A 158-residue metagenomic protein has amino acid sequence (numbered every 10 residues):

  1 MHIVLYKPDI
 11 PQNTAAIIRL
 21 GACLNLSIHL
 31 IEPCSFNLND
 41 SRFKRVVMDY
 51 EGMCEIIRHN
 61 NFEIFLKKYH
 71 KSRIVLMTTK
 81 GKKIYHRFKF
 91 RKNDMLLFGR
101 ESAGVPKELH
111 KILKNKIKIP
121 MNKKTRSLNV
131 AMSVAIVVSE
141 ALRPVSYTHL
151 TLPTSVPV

Functional and structural regions predicted by a protein language model:
M1-T79, L142: RNA substrate-binding interface of SAM-dependent RNA methyltransferases
I17-I18, R42, R87-F90, E108-K111: Short amphipathic alpha-helical segments
R45-E51, K92-D94, I136: Short, hinge-like loop/turn segments at secondary-structure boundaries
M77-A103: Mid-chain, well-packed structural core segment of small domains
F98-V137, A141: Flexible, gly/pro- and Lys/Arg-enriched active-site loops
T148-T154: Conserved small/polar residues in nucleotide/adenosyl-binding loops
V156-V158: Acidic, Ala/Val/Gly-enriched low-complexity intrinsically disordered segments
